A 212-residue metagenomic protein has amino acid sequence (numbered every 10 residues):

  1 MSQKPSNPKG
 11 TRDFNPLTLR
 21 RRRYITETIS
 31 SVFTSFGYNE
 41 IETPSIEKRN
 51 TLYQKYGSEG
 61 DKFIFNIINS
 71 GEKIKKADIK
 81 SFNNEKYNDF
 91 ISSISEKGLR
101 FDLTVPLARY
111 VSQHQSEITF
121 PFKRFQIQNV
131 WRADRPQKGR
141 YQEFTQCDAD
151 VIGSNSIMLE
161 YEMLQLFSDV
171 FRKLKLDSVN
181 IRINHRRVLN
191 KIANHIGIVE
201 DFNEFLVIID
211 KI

Functional and structural regions predicted by a protein language model:
M1-I212: Extended, charged alpha-beta segments that form solvent-exposed binding/catalytic grooves in nucleic-acid-handling
